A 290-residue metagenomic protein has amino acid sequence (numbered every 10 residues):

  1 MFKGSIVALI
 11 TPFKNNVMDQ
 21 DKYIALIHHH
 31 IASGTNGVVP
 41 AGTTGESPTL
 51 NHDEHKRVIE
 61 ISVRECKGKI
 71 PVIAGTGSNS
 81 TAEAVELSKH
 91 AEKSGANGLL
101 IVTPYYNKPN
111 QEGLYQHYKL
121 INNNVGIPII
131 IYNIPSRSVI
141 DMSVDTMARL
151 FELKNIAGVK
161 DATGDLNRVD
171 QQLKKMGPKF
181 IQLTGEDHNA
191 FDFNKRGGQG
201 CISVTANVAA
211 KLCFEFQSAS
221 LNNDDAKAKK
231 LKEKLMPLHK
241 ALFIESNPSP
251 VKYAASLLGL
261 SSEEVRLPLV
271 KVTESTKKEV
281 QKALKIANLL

Functional and structural regions predicted by a protein language model:
M1-V7, T11-K14, M18-D141: Active-site beta->alpha loop and helix N-cap motifs at the rims of alpha/beta catalytic domains
G4-P12, S33-T35, K195-G198, I202-L290: C-terminal alpha-helical cap/extension of soluble enzyme domains
Y23, H55, I59, A84 (+7 more regions): A general structural signal for well-ordered alpha-helical segments in protein cores
I24-I27, V144, K277-L284: Short, amphipathic alpha-helical "lid/cap" segments that border enzyme active or binding sites
S33, R57, I61-C66, H90 (+9 more regions): Alpha-helical structural signal in soluble globular domains
K69-I70, P128, A157, K179 (+1 more regions): Secondary-structure boundary/capping positions in well-ordered alpha/beta enzyme cores
N133, N155, R266-L267: Glycine-rich phosphate-binding "P-loop"
R137-F243: Catalytic alpha/beta core domains of metabolic enzymes, predominantly
